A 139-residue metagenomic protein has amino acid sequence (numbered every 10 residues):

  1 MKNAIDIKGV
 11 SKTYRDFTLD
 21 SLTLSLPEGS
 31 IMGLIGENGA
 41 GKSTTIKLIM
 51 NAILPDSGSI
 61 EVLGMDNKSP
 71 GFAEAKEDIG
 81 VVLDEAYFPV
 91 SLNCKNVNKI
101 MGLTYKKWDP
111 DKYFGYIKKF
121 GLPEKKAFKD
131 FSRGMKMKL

Functional and structural regions predicted by a protein language model:
I7-V10, F17-P27, G58: Conserved beta-strand
S11-Y14, V62, S69, Y105: Conserved A-loop
S30, E74-G80: ABC transporter nucleotide-binding domains
M32-L34, I46: Short hydrophobic beta-strand immediately N-terminal to the Walker A/P-loop
E37-G41: Walker A (P-loop) phosphate-binding loop of ABC-type ATPase nucleotide-binding domains
M50: Helix-to-loop junction immediately C-terminal to a conserved catalytic motif
G58-K68, E74-A75: Conserved ABC transporter NBD signature motif
E77, L83-L139: ABC-family P-loop ATPase nucleotide-binding domains
